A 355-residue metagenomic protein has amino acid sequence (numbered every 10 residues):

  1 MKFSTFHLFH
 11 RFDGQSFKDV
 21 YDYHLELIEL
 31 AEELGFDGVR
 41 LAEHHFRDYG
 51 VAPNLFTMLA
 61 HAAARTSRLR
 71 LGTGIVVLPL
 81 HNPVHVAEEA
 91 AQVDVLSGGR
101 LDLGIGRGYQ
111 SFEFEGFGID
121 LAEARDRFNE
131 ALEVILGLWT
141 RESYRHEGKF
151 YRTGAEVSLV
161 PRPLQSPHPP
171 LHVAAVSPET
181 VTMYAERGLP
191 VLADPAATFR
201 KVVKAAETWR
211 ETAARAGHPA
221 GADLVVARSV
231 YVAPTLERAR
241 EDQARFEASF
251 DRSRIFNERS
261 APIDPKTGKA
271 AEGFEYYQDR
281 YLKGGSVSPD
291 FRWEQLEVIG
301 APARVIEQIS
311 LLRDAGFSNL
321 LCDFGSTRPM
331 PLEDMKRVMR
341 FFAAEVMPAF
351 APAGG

Functional and structural regions predicted by a protein language model:
M1-L71, P169: N-terminal beta1-alpha1-beta2 module of alpha/beta enzyme domains
F3, A31, G35, E43 (+11 more regions): Conserved, mostly hydrophobic/aromatic
F3-H7, V39-L41, L71-T73, L101-I105 (+4 more regions): Hydrophobic faces of well-ordered beta-strands that scaffold small-molecule active sites in alpha/beta enzyme cores
H7-D22, V76-V84, Q165-V176, V230-A233 (+1 more regions): Active-site mouth loops of central-metabolism enzymes
G38-A62, V77, A196-F199, D323-K336: Glycine-rich, proline-tolerant flexible connector loops at the mouths of alpha/beta enzymes
Y49-T73, R127-A131, K336-G355: Alpha-helix-loop-beta-strand connector modules within alpha/beta enzyme cores
N82-P190, R200-A220, G355: Internal, glycine-rich beta/alpha segment that forms the wall or movable "lid" of small-molecule/cofactor binding
R125-V160, R200-F317, A351-G355: An alpha-helical appendage that flanks or caps ligand/catalytic pockets
